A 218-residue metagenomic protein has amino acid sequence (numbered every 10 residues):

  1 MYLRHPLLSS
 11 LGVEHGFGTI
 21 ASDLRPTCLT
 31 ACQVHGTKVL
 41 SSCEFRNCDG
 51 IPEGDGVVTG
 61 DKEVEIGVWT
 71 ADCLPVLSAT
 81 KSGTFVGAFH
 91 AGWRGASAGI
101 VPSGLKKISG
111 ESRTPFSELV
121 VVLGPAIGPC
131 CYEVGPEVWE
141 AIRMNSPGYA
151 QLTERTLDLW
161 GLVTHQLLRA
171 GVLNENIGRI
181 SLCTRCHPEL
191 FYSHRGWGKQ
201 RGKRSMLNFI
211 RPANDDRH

Functional and structural regions predicted by a protein language model:
M1-H218: Active-site microenvironment for binding and transforming phosphate-containing groups
